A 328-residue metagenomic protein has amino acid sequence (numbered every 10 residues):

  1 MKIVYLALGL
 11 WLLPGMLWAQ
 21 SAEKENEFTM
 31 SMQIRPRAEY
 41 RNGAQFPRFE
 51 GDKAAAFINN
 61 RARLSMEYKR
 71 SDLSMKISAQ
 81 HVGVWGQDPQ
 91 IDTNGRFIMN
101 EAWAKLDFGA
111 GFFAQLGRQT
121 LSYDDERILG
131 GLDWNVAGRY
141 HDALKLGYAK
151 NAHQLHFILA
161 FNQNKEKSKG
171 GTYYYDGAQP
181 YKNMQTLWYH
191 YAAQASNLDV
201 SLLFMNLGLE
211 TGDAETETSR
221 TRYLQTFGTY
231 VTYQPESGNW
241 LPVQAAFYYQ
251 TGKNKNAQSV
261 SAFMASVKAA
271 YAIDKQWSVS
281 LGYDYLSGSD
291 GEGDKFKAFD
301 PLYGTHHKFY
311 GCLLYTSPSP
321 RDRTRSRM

Functional and structural regions predicted by a protein language model:
K2-G9: Sec-dependent signal peptide recognition, specifically the positively charged N-region followed immediately by
A19-R118, L144-A149, Q154-L155, T221-Q225 (+5 more regions): Beta-barrel outer-membrane channel/assembly domains of diderm bacteria
A22-E23, D107-A114, L132-G293: Signature for the C-terminal beta-barrel architecture of outer-membrane proteins
G43-R48, Q87-Q90, E126-G130, S168-G171 (+1 more regions): Short acidic, glycine/proline-rich loop/turn micro-motifs
T120-D133, Y283-Y303: Surface-exposed extracellular loop regions of Gram-negative outer-membrane beta-barrel proteins, predominantly
Y315-T324: Conserved small/polar residues in nucleotide/adenosyl-binding loops
R327-M328: Hydrophobic alpha-helical segments, chiefly the membrane-spanning helices and signal/signal-anchor peptides
